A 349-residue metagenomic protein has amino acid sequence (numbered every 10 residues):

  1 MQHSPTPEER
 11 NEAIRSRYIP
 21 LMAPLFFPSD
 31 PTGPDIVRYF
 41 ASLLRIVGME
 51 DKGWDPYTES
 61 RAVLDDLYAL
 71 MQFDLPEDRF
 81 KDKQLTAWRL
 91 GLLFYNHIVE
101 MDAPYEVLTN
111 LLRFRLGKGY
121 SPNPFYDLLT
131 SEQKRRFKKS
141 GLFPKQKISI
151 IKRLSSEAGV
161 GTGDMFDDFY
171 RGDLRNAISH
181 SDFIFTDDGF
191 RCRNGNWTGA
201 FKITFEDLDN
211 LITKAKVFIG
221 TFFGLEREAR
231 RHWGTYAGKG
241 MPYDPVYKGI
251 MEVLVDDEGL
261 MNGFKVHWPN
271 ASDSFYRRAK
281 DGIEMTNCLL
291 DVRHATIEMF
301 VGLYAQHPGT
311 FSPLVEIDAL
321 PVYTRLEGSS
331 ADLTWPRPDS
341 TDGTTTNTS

Functional and structural regions predicted by a protein language model:
M1-F94, A237-S349: Extended intrinsically disordered or low-complexity regions, especially N/C-terminal cytosolic tails and loops, rather
T86-F114, K214-T221, E298, G302 (+1 more regions): Short, hydrophobic/amphipathic alpha-helical patches that form generic packing surfaces within helical domains
T86-N96, Y170, A200-I203, D207-N210: Non-transmembrane, amphipathic alpha-helical segments
F94-D168: Flexible secondary-structure boundary motifs
E106-T109, R113, N176-D187, G220 (+1 more regions): Charged/polar positions within long, soluble alpha-helices
P144-D187, A295, M299-G302: Short, mixed-charge amphipathic alpha-helical segments
N176, D188-W197, Y276-R277: Generic recognition of long tandem-repeat/solenoid scaffolds
R191-Y243: Amphipathic, Lys/Arg-enriched alpha-helical patches that create a basic surface for binding polyanionic ligands
